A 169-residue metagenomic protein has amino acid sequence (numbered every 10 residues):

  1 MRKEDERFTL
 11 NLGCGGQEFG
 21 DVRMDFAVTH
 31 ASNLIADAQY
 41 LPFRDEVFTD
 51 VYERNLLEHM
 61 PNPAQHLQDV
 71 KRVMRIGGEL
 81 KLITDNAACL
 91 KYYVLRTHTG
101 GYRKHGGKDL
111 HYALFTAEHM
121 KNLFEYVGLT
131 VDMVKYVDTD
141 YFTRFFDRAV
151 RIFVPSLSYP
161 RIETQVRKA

Functional and structural regions predicted by a protein language model:
R2-Y92, A117-K121, T164-K168: Conserved SAM-binding loop
A64-Q65, D69, E79-A169: S-adenosyl-L-methionine-dependent methyltransferase catalytic module, highlighting the catalytic core
